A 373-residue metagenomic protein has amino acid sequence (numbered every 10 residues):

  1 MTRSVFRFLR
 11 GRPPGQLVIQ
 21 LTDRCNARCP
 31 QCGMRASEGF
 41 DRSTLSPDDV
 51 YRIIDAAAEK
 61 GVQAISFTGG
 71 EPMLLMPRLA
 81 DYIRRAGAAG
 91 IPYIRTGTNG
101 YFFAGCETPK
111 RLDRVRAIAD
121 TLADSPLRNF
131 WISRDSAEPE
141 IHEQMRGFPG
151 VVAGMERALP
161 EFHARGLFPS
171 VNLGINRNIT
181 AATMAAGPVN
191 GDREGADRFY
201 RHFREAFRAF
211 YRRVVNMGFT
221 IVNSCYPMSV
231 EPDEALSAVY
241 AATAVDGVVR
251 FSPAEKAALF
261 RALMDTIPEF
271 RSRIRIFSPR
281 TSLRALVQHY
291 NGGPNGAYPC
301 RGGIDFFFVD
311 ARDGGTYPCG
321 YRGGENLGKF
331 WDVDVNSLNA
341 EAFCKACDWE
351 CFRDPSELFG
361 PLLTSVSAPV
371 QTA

Functional and structural regions predicted by a protein language model:
M1-R128: Conserved alpha-helical substructure of the radical SAM core
F8, H289-R301, F306-A373: Flexible mid-to-C-terminal extensions adjoining Fe-S/redox cofactors in radical SAM and related proteins
Q31, R35-E38, A241-G247, F306 (+3 more regions): Secreted/processed peptides and extracellular or luminal domains of membrane proteins
R35, T68, G97, S133 (+2 more regions): Conserved residues at the C-terminal ends of beta-strands
P47-V62, A238-Y240, D334-A340, S365-A373: Short microdomains enriched in Cys/His and/or Lys/Arg
G69, T98, R134, L173 (+1 more regions): Glycine-rich, histidine-containing beta strand-loop boundary motifs that form or position
D124-S125, S133-Y298: Radical SAM enzyme [4Fe-4S]-AdoMet core and its adjacent flexible, acidic and glycine-rich loops/tails across
